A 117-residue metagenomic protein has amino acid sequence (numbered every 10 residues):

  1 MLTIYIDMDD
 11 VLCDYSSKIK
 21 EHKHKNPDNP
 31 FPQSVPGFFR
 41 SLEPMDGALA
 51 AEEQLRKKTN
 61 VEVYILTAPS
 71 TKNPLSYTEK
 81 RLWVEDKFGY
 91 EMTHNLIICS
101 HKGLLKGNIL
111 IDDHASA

Functional and structural regions predicted by a protein language model:
M1-L42: Active-site neighborhood of HAD-like aspartate-dependent phosphohydrolases
M1-T3, N60, T93, K106-G107: A general structural motif
C13-S16, V63, K72-S76, L104-K106 (+1 more regions): Short catalytic/ligand-binding loop motif for oxyanion handling, primarily in non-cytosolic enzymes, centered on
F39-E43, K87-Y90: Short, flexible loop segments at the rims of nucleotide/cofactor-binding pockets, characterized by
L42-E43, A48-E79, V84: Substrate-recognition element of Asp-dependent hydrolases with the DxDx(T/V) motif
L82-I97: Structural recognition of alpha->loop->beta junctions
N95-A117: Conserved Lys-Pro-Asp/Glu-containing loop-to-beta segment of HAD-superfamily phosphomonoesterases, centered on
